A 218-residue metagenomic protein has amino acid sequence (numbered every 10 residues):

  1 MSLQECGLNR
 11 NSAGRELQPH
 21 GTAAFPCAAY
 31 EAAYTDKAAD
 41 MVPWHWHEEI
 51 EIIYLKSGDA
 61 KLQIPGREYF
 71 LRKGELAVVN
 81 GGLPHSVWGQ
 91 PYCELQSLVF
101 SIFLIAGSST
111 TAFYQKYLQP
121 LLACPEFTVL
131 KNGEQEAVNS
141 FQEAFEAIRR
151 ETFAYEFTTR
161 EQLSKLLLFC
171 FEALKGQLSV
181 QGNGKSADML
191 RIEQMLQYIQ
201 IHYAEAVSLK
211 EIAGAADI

Functional and structural regions predicted by a protein language model:
M1-R72, L76, G89, A112-K116 (+1 more regions): Generic protein-terminus/edge-of-domain signal
Y69, Q90, L95-Q96, T110 (+2 more regions): Short, surface-exposed helix-loop/turn micro-motifs enriched in polar/charged residues
G82-I105, T110-F113: Ligand-binding loop in jelly-roll beta-barrel domains
A112-N139: Aromatic/histidine-rich interaction motifs
P125-Q135, I148-E211, A215-A216: Short, Lys/Arg-enriched, Trp-marked, Pro/Gly-tolerant hinge/linker segments that flank
